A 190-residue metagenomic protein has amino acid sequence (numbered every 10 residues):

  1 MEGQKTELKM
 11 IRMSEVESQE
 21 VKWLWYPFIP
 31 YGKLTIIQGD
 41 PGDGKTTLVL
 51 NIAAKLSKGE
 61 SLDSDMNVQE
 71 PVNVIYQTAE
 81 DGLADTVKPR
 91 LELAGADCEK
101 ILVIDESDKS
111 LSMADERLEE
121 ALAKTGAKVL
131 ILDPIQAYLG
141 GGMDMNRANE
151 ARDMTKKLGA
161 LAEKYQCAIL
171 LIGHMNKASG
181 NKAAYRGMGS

Functional and structural regions predicted by a protein language model:
E2-Q4, I11, Q19-E20, L24-Y26 (+4 more regions): Conserved inter-motif catalytic segment of the P-loop NTP-binding fold
L34: Walker A (P-loop) ATP-phosphate-binding motif of ABC ATPase nucleotide-binding domains
Q38: Residues at the beta-strand->loop junction immediately N-terminal to the Walker
L48, I52: Hydrophobic positions on the alpha1 helix immediately C-terminal to the Walker A/P-loop
S57: Gly/Ala-rich phosphate-binding loop of Rossmann-like dinucleotide-binding domains, activating on the conserved
A137-G140, N176-G180: Short, active-site-adjacent cap segments at secondary-structure transitions
E150-M175, S190: Substrate-engagement module of ASCE P-loop NTPases
S179-S190: Short, electropositive alpha-helical surface patch
